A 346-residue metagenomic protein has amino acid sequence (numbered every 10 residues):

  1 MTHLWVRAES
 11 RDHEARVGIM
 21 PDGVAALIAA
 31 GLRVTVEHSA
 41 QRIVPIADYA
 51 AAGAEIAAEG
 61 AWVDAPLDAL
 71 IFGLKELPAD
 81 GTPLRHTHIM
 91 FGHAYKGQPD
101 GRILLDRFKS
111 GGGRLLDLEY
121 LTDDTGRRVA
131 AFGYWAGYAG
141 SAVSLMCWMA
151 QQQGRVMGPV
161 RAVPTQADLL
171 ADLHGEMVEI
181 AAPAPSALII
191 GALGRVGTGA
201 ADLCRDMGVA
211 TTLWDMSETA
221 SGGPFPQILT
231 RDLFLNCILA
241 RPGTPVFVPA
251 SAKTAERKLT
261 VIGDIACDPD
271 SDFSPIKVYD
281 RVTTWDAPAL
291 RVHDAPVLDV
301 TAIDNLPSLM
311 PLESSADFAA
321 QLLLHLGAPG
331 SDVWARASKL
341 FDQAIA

Functional and structural regions predicted by a protein language model:
M1, R85, P183-S186, L259: Phosphate-coordination loops involved in phosphoryl transfer and adenosine-cofactor binding
T2-R107: An N-terminal-biased, well-structured beta-alpha scaffold segment characteristic of Rossmann-like dinucleotide-binding
A8-S39, V44, Q153-I238: Glycine-rich phosphate/diphosphate-binding loop of Rossmann-like nucleotide-binding domains
A69-Q152: Phosphate/diphosphate ligand-binding glycine-rich loop within oxidoreductases
K75-E76, G92-H93, I238-G243, A266-C267 (+1 more regions): Short glycine-/small-residue-rich Rossmann-like dinucleotide-binding loops
R114, E119-H174, C267-A346: Adenosine-phosphate binding glycine-rich loop
M216-P296: Rossmann-like adenosine-cofactor binding region
